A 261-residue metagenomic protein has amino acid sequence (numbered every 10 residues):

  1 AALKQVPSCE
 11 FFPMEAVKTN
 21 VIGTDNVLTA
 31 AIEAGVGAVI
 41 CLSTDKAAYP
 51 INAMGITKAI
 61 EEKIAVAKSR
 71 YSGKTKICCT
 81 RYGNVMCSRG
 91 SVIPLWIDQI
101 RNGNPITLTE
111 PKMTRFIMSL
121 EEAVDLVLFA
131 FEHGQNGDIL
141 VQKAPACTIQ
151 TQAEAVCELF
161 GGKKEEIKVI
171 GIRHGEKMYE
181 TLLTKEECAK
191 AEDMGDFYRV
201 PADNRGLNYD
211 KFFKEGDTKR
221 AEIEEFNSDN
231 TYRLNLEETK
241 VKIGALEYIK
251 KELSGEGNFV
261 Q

Functional and structural regions predicted by a protein language model:
A1-T75, C79, N258: N-terminal Rossmann-like NAD(P)+-binding domain of SDR-like oxidoreductases, especially those catalyzing
E33, K63-C87, S91-Q261: Strand-loop microenvironment adjacent to phosphate/nucleotide-handling motifs in alpha/beta enzyme folds
